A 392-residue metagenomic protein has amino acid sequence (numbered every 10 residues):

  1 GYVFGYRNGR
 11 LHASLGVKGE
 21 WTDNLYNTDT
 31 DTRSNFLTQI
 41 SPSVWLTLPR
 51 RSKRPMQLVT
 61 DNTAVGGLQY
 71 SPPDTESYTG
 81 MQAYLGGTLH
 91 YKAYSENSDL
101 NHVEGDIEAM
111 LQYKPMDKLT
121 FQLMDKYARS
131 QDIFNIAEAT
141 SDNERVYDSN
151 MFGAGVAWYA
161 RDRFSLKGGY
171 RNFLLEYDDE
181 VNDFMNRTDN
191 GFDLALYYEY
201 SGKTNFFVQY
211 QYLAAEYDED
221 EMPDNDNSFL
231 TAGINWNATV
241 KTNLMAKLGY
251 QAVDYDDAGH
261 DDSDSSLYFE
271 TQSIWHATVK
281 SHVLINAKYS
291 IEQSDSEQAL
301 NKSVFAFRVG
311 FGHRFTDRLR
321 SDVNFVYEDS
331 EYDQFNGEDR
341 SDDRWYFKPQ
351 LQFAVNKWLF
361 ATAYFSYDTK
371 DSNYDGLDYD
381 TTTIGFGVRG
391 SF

Functional and structural regions predicted by a protein language model:
G1-F392: Gram-negative and organellar
